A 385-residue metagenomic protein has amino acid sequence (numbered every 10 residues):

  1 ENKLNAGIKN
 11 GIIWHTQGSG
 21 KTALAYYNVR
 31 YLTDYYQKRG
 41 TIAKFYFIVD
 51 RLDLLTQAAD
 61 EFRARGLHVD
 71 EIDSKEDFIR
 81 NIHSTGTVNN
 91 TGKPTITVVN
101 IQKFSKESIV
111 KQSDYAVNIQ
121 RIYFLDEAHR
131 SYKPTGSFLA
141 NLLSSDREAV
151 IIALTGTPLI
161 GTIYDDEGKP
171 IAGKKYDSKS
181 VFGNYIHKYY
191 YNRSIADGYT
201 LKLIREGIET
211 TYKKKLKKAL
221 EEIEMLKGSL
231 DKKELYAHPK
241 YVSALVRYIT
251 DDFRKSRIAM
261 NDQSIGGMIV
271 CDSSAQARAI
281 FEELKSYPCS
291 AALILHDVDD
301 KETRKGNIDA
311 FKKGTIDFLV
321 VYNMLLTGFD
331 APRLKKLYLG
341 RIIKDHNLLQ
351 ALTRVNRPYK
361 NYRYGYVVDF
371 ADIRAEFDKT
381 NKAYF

Functional and structural regions predicted by a protein language model:
G7-N28, G266: Walker A/P-loop
L24, T41-A64, C271-A277: Conserved Walker A/P-loop ATP-binding site and its immediately adjacent core in helicase/helicase-like ATPase domains
D53-D77, E283, P288: Conserved helix-turn-beta segment of the N-terminal RecA-like "Helicase ATP-binding" lobe in SF1/SF2 helicases
R63-V110: Inter-Walker segment of RecA-like/P-loop motor cores
G92, K233-V321: Conserved C-terminal RecA-like helicase domain
D114-I152: SF2 helicase catalytic motif II
I122, H129, S290-F385: Conserved RecA-like P-loop NTPase helicase motor core
Y164-S264: Interdomain helical connector at the RecA1-RecA2 junction of SF1/SF2 helicase-like NTPases
